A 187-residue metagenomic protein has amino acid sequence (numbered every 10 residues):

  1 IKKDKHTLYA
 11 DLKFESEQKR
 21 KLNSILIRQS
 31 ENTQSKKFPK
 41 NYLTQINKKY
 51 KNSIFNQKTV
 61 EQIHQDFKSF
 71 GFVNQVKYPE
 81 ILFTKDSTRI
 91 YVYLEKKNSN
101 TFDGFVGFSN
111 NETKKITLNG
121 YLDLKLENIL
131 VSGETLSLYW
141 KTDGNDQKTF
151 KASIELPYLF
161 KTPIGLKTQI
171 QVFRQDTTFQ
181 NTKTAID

Functional and structural regions predicted by a protein language model:
I1-E80: Acidic, glycine-rich low-complexity/disordered segments
S53-D187: Gram-negative/organellar outer-membrane beta-barrel architecture
